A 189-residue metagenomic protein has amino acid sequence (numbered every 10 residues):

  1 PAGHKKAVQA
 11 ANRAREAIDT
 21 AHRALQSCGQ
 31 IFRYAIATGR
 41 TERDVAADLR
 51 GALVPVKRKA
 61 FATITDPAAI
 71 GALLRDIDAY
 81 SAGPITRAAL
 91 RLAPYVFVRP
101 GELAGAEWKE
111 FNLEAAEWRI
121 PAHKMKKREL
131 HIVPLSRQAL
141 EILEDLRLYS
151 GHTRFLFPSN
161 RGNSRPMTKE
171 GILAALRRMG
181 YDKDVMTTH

Functional and structural regions predicted by a protein language model:
A2-S27, A37-A106, E114, M125-E129 (+3 more regions): Basic, Lys/Arg- and aromatic-enriched nucleic-acid-binding interface segment
I31-A35, L143-L146: Hydrophobic recognition helices of helix-based DNA-binding modules
F32, L90, L173: Short glycine-/small-residue-rich flexible loop motifs, especially phosphate/cofactor-binding loops
K59, T63, M125-D145, T153-L176 (+1 more regions): C-terminal catalytic core of Y-nucleophile DNA break-rejoin enzymes
G71, R75, R87, G101-G105 (+5 more regions): Feature representing long, continuous alpha-helical segments
G105-F111, T188-H189: A short, basic/aromatic helix-end/turn motif that makes direct DNA contacts
P121: Active-site-proximal binding-pocket segments
